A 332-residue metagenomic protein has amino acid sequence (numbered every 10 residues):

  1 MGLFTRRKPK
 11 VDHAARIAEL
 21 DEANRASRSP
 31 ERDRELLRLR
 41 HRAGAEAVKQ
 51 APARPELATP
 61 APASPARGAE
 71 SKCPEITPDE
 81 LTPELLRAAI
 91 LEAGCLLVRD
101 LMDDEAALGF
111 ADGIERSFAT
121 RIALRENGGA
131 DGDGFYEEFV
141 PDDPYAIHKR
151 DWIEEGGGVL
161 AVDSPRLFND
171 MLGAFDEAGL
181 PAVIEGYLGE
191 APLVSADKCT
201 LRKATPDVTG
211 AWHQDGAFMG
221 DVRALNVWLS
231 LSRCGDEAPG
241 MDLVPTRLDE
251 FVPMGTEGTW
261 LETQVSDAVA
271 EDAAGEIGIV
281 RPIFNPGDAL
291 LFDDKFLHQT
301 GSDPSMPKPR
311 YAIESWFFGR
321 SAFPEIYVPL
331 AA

Functional and structural regions predicted by a protein language model:
G2-E22, Q50-I76, L248-D249, M254-G258 (+2 more regions): Non-heme Fe(II)/2-oxoglutarate
E22-D33: Charged, low-complexity interaction regions
A43-E92, R99-G210: Non-heme Fe(II)-dependent double-stranded beta-helix
D104, F218, H298: Glycine-rich nucleotide phosphate-binding loop and flanking beta-alpha elements of Rossmann-like dinucleotide-binding
Y187, H213, M219-D236, I283-P286 (+2 more regions): Short, conserved beta-strand element in jelly-roll/cupin
L201-D215, D294-Q299: Conserved short histidine dyad/triad with adjacent acidic residue
C234-L297: Double-stranded beta-helix
